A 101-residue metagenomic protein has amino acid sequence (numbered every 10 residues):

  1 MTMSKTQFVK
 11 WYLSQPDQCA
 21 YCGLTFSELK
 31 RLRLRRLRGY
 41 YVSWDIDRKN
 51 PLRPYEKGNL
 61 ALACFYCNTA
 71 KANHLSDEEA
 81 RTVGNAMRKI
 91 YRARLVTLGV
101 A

Functional and structural regions predicted by a protein language model:
M1-L24: Short, charged surface segments at domain edges that flank catalytic/cofactor-binding sites
M3-Q7, G39, N50, A86: Alpha-helical structural elements
Y12, Y21, Y40-Y41, Y55 (+2 more regions): Sequence-level detector for tyrosine residue identity
D17, D45-D47, D77: Acidic-enriched, low-complexity/disordered segments with a strong bias for Aspartate over Glutamate
L24-L62, K71: Histidine-centered nuclease catalytic patch
G58-A101: A detector for short metal-coordination/catalytic motifs
